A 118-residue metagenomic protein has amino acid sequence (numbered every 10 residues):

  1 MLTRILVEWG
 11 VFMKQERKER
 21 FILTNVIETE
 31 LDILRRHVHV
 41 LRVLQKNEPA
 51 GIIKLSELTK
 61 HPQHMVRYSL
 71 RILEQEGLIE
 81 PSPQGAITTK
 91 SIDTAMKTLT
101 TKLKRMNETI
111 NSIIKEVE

Functional and structural regions predicted by a protein language model:
M1-V26, T109: Long, low-complexity, charged/polar intrinsically disordered regions in eukaryotic proteins
V11-R17, K97-E118: Amphipathic alpha-helical dimerization/coiled-coil segments that flank or bridge DNA-binding/regulatory modules
F21-H37, G51, Q84-R105: Short, cationic-aromatic polyanion-contact patches
V38-L44: Hydrophobic residues on short alpha-helical segments
R42, I52-I53, R71: Residues within the helices of the helix-turn-helix
K54-L58: A short acidic, leucine-rich amphipathic alpha-helix
K60-E74: Short amphipathic alpha-helical interaction segments
E74-Q84: A short, conserved structural fragment
